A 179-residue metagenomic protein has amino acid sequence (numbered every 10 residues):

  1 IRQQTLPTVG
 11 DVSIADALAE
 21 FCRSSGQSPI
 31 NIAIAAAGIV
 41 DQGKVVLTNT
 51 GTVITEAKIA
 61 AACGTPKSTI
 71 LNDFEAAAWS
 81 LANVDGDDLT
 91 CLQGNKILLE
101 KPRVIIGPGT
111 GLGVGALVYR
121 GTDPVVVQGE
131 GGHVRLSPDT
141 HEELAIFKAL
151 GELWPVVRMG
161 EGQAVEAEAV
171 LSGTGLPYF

Functional and structural regions predicted by a protein language model:
I1, G107-G111: A short acidic Gly-Thr/Ser loop motif
I1-E20, Q128-R135: Short glycine-rich, Thr/Ser-proximal phosphate-binding strand/loop in the N-terminal lobe of ATP-dependent enzymes
Q3-P7, A17, F21, S25-I30 (+2 more regions): Adenine-nucleotide phosphate-binding core of ATP-dependent small-molecule kinases
V9, S13, I54, A145 (+1 more regions): Conserved active-site and cofactor/substrate-binding residues in soluble primary-metabolism enzymes
E20, K58-A62, A149: Generic structural signal for isolated residues within well-ordered alpha-helices
S25-I70, E75, W79-D88, I105: Short beta-strand-loop/turn "lid" adjacent to the catalytic site in phosphate-handling enzymes
C91: Metabolite-binding pocket within alpha/beta catalytic cores that recognizes anionic/polar moieties
G94-V104, G113-F179: Glycine/GP-enriched mid-protein hinge/lid loop-to-helix segment characteristic of carbohydrate kinases
